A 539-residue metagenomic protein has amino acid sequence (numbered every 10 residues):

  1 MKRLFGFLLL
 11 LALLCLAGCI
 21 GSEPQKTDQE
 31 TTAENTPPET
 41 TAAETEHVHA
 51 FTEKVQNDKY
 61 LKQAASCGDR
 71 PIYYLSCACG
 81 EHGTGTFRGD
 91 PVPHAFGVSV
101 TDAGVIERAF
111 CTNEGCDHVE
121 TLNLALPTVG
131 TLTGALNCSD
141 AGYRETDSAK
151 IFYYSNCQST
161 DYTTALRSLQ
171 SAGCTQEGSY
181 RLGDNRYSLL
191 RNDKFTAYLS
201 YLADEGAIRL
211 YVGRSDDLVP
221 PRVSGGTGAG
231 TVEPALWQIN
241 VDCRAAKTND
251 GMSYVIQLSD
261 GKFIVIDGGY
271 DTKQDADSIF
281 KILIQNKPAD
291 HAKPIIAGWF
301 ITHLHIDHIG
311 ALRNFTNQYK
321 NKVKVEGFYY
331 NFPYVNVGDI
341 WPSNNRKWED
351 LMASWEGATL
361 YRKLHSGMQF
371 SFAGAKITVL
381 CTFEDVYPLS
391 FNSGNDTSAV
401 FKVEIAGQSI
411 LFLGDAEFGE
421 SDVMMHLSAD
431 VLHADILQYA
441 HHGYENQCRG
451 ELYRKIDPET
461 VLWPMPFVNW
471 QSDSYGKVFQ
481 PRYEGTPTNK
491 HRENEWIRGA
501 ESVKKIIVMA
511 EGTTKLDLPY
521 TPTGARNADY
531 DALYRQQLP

Functional and structural regions predicted by a protein language model:
C15-G18: C-terminal motif of bacterial Sec signal peptides marking the signal peptidase cleavage site
I20-S22: Bacterial signal peptide processing site
K26-T121: Thrombospondin type-1
V119-S155, Y211-P220: Compositionally biased P/S/T/G-rich terminal and signal peptide-adjacent segments that lie outside catalytic cores
N156-G178: Amphipathic alpha-helical segments
V219-P294, K363-H433, T513-P539: Core dinuclear metal-dependent hydrolase active-site scaffold
G228, G327, P333-N395, T460 (+1 more regions): Binuclear metal-ion centers of metallo-dependent hydrolases, dominated by the metallo-beta-lactamase
G261, K273-Y330, L427-Y444, D457-L462: Active-site metal-binding motif and surrounding structural segment of the metallo-beta-lactamase
